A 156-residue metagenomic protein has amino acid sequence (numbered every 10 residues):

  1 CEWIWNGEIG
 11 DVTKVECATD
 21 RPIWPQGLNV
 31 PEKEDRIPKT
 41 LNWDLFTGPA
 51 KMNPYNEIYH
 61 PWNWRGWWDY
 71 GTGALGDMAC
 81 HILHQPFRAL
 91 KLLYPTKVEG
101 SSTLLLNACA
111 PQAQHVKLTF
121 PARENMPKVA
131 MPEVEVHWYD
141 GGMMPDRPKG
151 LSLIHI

Functional and structural regions predicted by a protein language model:
C1-G100, L104-A108, V116-L118, A122-A130 (+2 more regions): Predominantly a Rossmann-like dinucleotide-binding segment in NAD(P)-dependent oxidoreductases
F46, I154-I156: Conserved small/polar residues in nucleotide/adenosyl-binding loops
H81, P111, H155: Histidine-centered active-site/metal-ligand motif
W138-D140: His/Glu-rich zincin catalytic helix
